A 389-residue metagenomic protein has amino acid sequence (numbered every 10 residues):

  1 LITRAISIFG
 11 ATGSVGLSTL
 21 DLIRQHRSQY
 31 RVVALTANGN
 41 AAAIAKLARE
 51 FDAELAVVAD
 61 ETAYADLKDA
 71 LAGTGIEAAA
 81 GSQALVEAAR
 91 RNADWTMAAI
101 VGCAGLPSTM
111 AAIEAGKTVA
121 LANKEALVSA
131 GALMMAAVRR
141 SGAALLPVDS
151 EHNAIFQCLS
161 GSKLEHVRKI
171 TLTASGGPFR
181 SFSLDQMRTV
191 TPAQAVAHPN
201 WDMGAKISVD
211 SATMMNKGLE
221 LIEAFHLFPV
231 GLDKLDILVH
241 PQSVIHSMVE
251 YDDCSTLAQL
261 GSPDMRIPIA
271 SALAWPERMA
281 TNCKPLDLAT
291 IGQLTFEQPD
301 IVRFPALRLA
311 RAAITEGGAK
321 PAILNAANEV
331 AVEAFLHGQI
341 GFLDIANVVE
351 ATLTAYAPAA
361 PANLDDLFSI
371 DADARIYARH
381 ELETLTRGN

Functional and structural regions predicted by a protein language model:
L1-N389: Catalytic, metal-anchored helix/loop core of enzyme active sites in primary metabolism
